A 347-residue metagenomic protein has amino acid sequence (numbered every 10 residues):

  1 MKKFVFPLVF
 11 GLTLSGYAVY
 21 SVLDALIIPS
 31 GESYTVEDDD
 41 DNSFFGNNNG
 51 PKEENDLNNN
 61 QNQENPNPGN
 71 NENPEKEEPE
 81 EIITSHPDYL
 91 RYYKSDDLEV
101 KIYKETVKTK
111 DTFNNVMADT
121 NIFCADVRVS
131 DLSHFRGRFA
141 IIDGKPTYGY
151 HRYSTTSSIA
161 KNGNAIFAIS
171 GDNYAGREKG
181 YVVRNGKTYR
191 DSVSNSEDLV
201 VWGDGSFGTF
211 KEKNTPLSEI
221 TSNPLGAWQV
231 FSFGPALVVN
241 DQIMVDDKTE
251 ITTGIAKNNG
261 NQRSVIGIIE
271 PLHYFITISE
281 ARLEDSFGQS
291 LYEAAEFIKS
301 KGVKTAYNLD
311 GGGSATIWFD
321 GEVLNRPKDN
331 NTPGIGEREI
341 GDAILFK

Functional and structural regions predicted by a protein language model:
K2-V193, D198: Zymogen propeptides
I122-D126, A236, V265, A343: Conserved hydrophobic/aromatic beta-strand scaffold that supports enzyme active sites
R128-D131, V201-F207, K211, V239-N240 (+2 more regions): Short acidic-glycine loop/turn motifs at beta-strand connectors
S130-L132, Y174, N214, M244 (+3 more regions): Short, glycine-/Ser/Thr-/acidic-enriched flexible segments
F139-P146, N214-L217, S279-L283: Short, solvent-exposed aromatic-acidic interface loops
G163-I166, S206, Q242, P271-Y274 (+1 more regions): Loop/turn elements at helix/coil->beta-strand transitions in domains of secreted/extracellular proteins
S170-A256: Active-site-adjacent helix-turn-beta-strand microarchitecture at beta-sheet edges that either contains or buttresses
E178-V201, K248-K304, L309, S314-K347: Conserved, well-ordered active-site substructure
